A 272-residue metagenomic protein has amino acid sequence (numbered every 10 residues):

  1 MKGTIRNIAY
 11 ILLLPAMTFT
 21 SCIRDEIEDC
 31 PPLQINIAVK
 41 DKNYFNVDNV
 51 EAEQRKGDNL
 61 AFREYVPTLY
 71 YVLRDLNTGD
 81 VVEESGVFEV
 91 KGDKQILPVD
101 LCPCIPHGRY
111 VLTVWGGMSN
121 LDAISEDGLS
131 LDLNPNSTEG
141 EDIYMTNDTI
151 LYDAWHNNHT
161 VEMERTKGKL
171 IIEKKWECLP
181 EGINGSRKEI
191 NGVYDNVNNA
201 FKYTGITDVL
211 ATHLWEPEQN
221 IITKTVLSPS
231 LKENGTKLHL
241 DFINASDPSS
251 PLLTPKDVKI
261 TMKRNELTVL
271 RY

Functional and structural regions predicted by a protein language model:
M1-T20: Sec-dependent bacterial lipoprotein signal peptides
F19-V47, N265: Bacterial Sec-dependent N-terminal signal peptides
I23-P31, N158-G168: Beta-strand-rich domain onsets/edges
D29-N36, P67-L69, Y110, G168-L170: Short structural boundary motif marking the start of a folded domain
I35-F62, K174-C178: Short amphipathic, basic-aromatic surface patches that mediate peripheral association with negatively charged
D41, D75, R165, W176-C178 (+1 more regions): Beta-strand elements of well-folded, non-transmembrane domains
L60-S125, E181-L267: Tryptophan-paired
N134-T166, K175, P255-Y272: Extracellular beta-sheet/turn segments enriched in Thr/Pro/Gly and aliphatic residues
